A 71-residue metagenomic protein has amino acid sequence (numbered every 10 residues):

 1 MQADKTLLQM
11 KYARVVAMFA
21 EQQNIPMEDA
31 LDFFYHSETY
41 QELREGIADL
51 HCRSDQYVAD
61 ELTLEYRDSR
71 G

Functional and structural regions predicted by a protein language model:
M1-G71: C-terminal alpha-helical interaction appendages
